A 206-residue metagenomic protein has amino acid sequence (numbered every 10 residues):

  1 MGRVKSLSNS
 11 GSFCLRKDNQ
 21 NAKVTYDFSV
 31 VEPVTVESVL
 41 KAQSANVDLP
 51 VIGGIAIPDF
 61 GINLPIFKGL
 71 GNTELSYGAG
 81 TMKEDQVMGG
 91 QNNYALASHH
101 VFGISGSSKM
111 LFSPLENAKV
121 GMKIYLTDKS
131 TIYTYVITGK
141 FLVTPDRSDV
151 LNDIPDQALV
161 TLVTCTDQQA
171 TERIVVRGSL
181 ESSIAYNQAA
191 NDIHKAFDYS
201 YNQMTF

Functional and structural regions predicted by a protein language model:
M1-F206: Solvent-exposed, non-transmembrane regions of membrane-associated and secreted proteins
